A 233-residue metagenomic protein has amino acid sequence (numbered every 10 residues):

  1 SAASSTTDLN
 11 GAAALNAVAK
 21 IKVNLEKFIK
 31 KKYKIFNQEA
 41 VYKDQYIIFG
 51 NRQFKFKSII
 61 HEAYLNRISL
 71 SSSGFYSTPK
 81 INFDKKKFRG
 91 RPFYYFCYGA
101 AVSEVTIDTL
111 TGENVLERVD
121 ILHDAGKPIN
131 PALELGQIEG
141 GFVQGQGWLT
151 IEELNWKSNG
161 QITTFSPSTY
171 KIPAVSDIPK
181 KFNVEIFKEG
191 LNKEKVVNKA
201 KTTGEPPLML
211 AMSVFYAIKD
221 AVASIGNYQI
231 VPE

Functional and structural regions predicted by a protein language model:
S1-E233: C-terminal catalytic domains of large/alpha subunits in multi-subunit enzymes
